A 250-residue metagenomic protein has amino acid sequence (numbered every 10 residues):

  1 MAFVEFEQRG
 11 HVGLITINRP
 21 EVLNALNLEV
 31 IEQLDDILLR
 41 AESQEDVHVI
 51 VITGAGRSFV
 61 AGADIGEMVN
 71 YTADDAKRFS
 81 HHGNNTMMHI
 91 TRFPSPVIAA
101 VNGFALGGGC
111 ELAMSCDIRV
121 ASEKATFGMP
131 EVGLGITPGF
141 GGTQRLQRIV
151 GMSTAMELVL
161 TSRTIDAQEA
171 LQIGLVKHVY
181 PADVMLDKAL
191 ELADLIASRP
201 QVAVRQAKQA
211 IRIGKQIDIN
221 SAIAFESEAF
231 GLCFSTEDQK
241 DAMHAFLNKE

Functional and structural regions predicted by a protein language model:
M1-A2, H244-E250: Terminal low-complexity tails and localization/encapsulation signals of metabolic enzymes
M1-A55, M88: Conserved CoA-thioester-binding segment of acyl-CoA-metabolizing enzymes
F3-E5, D46, G54-H89, A105 (+1 more regions): Glycine- (often His-adjacent) and acidic-residue-rich active-site loop that binds/positions the CoA thioester
I15, R19, L34, I52 (+7 more regions): Terminal peptide-recognition signature
P20-L23, G56-S58, G62, M68 (+4 more regions): A short, glycine- and basic residue-enriched loop/turn that sits immediately adjacent to a domain's principal
E29-Q33, H82, H89, K188 (+3 more regions): Charged catalytic carboxylate motif
T91-V202, L232, T236, D241 (+1 more regions): Crotonase-fold acyl-CoA enzyme core
